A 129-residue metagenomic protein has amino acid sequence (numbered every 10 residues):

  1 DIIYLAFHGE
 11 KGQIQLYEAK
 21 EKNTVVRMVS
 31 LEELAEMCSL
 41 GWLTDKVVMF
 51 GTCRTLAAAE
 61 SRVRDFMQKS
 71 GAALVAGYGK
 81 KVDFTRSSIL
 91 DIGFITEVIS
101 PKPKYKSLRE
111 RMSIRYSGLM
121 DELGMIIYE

Functional and structural regions predicted by a protein language model:
D1-L34: A glycine-rich, hydrophobic loop/mini-helix early in the fold
I3, G12-I14, L40-W42, Q68-K69 (+2 more regions): Extended interaction regions within the primary functional domain
I3, V75-G79, K102-K106: Short, surface-exposed, polar/charged, turn-prone segments marking secondary-structure boundaries
E10-Q13, T52, L119, M125: Intrinsically disordered, low-complexity regions
K22-S88: Catalytic cores of nucleophile-dependent amide-cleaving enzymes
N23-L40, E97-E129: Caspase-like cysteine protease fold
S88-I99: Short, small-residue alpha-helix embedded
